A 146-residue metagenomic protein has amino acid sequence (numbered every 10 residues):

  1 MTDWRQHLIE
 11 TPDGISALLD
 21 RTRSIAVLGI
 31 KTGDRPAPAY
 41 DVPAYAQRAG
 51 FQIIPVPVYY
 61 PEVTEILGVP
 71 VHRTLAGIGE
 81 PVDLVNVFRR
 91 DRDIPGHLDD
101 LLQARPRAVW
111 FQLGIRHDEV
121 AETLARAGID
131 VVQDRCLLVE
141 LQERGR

Functional and structural regions predicted by a protein language model:
M1-D83, P95-R146: Structural/interface elements that position substrates and couple domains in central-metabolism enzymes
F88-R89, L113: Glycine-rich, N-terminal phosphate-binding loop of Rossmann-like dinucleotide-binding domains
R92: Active-site beta-alpha loop architecture of Rossmann-like, nucleotide-cofactor-dependent enzymes
